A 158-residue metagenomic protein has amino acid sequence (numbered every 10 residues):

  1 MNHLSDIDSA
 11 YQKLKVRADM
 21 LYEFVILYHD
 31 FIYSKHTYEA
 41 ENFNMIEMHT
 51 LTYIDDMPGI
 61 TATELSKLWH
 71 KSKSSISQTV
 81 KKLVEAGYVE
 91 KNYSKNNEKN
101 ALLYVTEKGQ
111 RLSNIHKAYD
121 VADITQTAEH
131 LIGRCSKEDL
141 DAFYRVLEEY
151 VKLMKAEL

Functional and structural regions predicted by a protein language model:
M1-N42: N-terminal leader segment of winged-helix/HTH proteins
M1-Q12, R134-L158: C-terminal regulatory/oligomerization modules of transcriptional regulators
E23, H49-T52, R111: Pre-recognition alpha-helix immediately N-terminal to the DNA-recognition helix within helix-turn-helix or winged-helix
V25, H29-I32, P58, S113 (+1 more regions): A structural signal for well-ordered alpha-helices, especially hydrophobic packing surfaces of coiled-coils
D30-S72: N-terminal helix-turn-helix DNA-binding core of bacterial DNA-binding proteins
D55-D56, L68, A122, Q126 (+3 more regions): Alpha-helical structural segments
K81-D141: Charged, amphipathic alpha-helical coiled-coil/dimerization segments
